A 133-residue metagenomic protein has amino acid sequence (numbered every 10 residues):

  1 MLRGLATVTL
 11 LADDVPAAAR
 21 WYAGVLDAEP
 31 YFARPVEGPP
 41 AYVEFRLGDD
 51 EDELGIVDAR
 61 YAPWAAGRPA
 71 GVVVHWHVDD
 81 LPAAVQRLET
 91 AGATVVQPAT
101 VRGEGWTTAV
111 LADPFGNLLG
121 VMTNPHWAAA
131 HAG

Functional and structural regions predicted by a protein language model:
M1-T7, R20, L26-H77, V85-A112 (+1 more regions): Vicinal oxygen chelate
G120: Active-site-proximal beta-strands of protease catalytic cores
